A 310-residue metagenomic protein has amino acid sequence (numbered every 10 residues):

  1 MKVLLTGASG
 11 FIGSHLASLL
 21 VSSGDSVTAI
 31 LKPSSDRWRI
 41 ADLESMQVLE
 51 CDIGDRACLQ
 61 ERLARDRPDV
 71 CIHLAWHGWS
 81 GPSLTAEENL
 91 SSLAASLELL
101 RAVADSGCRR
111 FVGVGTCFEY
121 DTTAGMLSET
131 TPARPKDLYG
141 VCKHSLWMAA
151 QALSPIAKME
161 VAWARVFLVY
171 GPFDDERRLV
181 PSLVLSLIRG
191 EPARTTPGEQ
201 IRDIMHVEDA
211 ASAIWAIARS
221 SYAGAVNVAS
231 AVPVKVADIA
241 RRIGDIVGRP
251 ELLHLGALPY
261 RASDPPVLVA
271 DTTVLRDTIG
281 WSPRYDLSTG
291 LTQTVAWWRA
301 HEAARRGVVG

Functional and structural regions predicted by a protein language model:
V3-S23: N-terminal Rossmann NAD(P)H-binding glycine-rich loop of SDR-like oxidoreductase domains
T6, I30, C71-L74, F111-C117 (+1 more regions): SDR active-site strand-loop-helix element
E44-D55: Rossmann-fold cofactor-recognition segment
I53-S91: NAD(P)H-binding glycine-rich loop region in Rossmannoid oxidoreductase-like domains and their noncatalytic homologs
H73, L97-L138: Conserved Rossmann-fold NAD(P)-dependent oxidoreductase catalytic core, especially the SDR/UDP-sugar
Y120, D137, A162-R178: Flexible, glycine-rich beta-alpha linker
K136-A162: Active-site Tyr-X1-5-Lys
L187-G310: C-terminal substrate-binding subdomain of Rossmann-fold SDR/epimerase-dehydratase oxidoreductases
